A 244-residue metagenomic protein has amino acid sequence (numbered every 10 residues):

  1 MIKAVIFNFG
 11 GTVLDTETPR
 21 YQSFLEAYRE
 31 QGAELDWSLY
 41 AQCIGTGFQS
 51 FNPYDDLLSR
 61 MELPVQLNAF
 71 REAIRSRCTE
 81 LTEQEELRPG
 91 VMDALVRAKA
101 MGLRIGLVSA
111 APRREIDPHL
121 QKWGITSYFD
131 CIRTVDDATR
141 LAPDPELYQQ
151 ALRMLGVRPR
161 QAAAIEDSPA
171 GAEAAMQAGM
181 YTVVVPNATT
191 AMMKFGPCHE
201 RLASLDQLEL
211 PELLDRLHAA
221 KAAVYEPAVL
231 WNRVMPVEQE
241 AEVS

Functional and structural regions predicted by a protein language model:
M1-K3, V96-K99, P112-S244: Asp-based, Mg2+/Mn2+-dependent phosphohydrolase catalytic module
I2-M92, V96-M101: N-terminal helical cap/lid subdomain that shapes the substrate entry/recognition surface in HAD-like hydrolases
T12, S109-A111: Conserved phosphate-coupling serine/threonine residues in phosphotransfer and NTP-handling enzymes
V13, L87, I105, R140 (+1 more regions): Conserved SAM-binding loop
E34, R104, Y181: Residue-level detector of anion-binding/catalytic polar loops
T82-E86, A110, A178-G179: Short, flexible loop segments at the rims of nucleotide/cofactor-binding pockets, characterized by
